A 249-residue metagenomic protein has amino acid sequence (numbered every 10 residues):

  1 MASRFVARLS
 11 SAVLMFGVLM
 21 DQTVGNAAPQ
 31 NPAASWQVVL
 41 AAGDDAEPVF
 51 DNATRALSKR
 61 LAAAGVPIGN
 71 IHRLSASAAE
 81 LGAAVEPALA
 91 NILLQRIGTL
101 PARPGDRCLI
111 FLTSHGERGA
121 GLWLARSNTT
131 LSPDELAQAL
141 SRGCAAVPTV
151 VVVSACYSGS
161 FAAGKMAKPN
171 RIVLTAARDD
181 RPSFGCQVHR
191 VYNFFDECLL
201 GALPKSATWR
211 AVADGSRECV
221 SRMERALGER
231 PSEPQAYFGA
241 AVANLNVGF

Functional and structural regions predicted by a protein language model:
A2-R8, F16-D106, G185-N193, V242-F249: Boundary/activation segment at the start of structured domains
Q37-A41, N70-S75, C108-L112, T149-S154 (+1 more regions): Structural recognition of the beta-strand scaffold that forms the well-ordered cores of secreted hydrolase catalytic
D44-P48, A76-L81, S114-G119, N128-T129 (+3 more regions): Solvent-exposed loop/turn segments at secondary-structure junctions within structured extracellular/periplasmic domains
F50-N52, G121-L124, A162-K165: Short, solvent-exposed loop/turn and secondary-structure capping segments
T54, V150-E233: Active-site-proximal C-terminal subdomain of hydrolase catalytic domains
R60-P67, R96-R103, A139-G143, G164 (+2 more regions): Structured segments of extracytoplasmic/periplasmic soluble domains in secreted or envelope-associated proteins
R103-G105, S114-C144: A short, glycine/acidic-enriched catalytic loop
R210-E218, F238-A241, L245-F249: C-terminal "exit" segments of structured domains
